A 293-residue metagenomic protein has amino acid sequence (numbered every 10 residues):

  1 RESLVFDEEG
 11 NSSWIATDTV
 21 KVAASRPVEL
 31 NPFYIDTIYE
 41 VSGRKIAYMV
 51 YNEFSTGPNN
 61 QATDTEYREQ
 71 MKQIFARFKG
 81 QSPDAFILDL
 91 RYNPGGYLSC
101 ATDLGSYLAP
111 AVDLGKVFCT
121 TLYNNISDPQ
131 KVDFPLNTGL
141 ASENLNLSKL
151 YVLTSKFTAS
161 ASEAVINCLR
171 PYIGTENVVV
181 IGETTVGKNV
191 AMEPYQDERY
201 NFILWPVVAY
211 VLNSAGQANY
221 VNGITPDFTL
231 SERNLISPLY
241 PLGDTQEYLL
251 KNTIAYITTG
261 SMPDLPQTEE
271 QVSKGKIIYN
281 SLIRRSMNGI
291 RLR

Functional and structural regions predicted by a protein language model:
R1-P83: C-terminal, low-ordered peptide segments at domain boundaries
G43-M49, E53-T63, K72-Q73, R77-A85 (+1 more regions): C-terminal "post-core" interaction segments
L88: P-loop NTPase catalytic core of nucleic-acid-dependent motor ATPases
R91: Short strand-turn motif at the edge of the Rossmann-like AdoMet-binding core
